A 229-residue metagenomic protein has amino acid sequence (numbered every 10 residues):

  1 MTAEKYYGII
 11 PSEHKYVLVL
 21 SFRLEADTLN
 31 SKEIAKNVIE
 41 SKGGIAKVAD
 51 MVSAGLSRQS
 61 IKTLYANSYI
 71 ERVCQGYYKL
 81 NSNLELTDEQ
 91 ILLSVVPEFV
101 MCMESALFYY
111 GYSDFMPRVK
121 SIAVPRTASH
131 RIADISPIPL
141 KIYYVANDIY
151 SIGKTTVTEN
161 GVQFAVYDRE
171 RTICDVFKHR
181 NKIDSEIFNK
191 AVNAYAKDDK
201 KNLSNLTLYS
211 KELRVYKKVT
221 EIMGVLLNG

Functional and structural regions predicted by a protein language model:
M1, K5, E40-S41, V73 (+3 more regions): Generic detector of intrinsically disordered, low-complexity, polar/charged segments
M1, P11, R72-V73, K190 (+1 more regions): Alpha-helical structural elements
T2-L20: Long, low-complexity, charged/polar intrinsically disordered regions in eukaryotic proteins
Y7-G8, L24-A26, K154: A detector of low-complexity, intrinsically disordered, Ser/Thr/Gly/Pro/Ala-rich segments
H14-M101: Short beta-edge/loop segments at beta->alpha junctions of small alpha/beta modules that act as binding/recognition
I34, A46-D50, Y77-G229: Nucleic-acid-binding surface
